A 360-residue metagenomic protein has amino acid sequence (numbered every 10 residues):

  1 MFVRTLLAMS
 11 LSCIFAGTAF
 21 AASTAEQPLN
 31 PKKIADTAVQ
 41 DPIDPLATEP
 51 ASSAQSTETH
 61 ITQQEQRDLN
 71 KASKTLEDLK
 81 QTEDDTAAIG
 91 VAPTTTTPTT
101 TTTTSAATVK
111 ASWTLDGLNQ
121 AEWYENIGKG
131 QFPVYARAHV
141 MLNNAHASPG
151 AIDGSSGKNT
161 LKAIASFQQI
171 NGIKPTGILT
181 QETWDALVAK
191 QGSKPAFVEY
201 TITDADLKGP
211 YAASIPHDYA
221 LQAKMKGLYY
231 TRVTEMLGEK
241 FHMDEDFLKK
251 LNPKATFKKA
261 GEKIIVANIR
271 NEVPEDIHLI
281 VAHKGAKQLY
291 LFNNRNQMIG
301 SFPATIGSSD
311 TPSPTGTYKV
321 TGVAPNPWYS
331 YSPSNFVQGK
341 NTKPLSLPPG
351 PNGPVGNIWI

Functional and structural regions predicted by a protein language model:
M1-A21: Gram-negative bacterial Sec-dependent N-terminal signal peptides
A25-I34, V39-P50, T57-A151, S193-A223: Acidic, Ser/Thr/Pro/Gly-enriched interdomain connector segments
P31, Y135-H139, L161, A165 (+7 more regions): Extracytoplasmic/secreted envelope proteins and their assembly/folding machinery, especially bacterial periplasmic
E122-F132, A147-G154, G172-K174, A220-L228 (+4 more regions): Second-shell loop/turn segments in exported
W123-Y124, T234, D246-P253, I265-H278 (+2 more regions): N-terminal post-signal-peptidase region of extra-cytosolic proteins
G130-T176, M243: A short amphipathic alpha-helical interaction element
K158-D204, K249-L279: Extracellular LysM carbohydrate-binding repeats and other cell-envelope/extracellular binding modules
P274-I360: Gly/Pro-biased beta-strand-loop elements
